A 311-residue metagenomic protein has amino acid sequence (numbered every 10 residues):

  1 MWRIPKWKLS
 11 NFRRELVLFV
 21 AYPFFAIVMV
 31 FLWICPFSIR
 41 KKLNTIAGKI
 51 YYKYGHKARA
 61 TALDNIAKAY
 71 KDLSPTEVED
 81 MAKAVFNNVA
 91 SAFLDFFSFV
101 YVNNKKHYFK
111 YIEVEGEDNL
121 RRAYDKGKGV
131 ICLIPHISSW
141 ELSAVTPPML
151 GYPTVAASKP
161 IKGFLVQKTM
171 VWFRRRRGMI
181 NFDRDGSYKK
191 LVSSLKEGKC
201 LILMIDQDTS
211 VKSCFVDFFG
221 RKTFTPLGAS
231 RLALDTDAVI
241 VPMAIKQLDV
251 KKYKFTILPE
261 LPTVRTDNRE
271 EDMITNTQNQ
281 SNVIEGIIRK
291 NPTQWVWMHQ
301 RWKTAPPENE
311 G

Functional and structural regions predicted by a protein language model:
W2-I131, M170: Membrane-anchoring hydrophobic helices of lipid-metabolizing enzymes
P23, A58, I112, D183 (+1 more regions): Soluble or luminal CAZymes and related metallo-dependent hydrolases
I27, T61, D118, L142 (+4 more regions): Short Gly/charged-rich anion-binding patches and loops
L32-C35, S139-A144, S193-M204: Short, composition-biased local secondary-structure segments
T76, K83, R122-Y124, M149-Y152 (+1 more regions): Non-catalytic C-terminal accessory region of glycerolipid acyltransferases and related lyso-lipid remodeling enzymes
S91-D95, K126-D185, D208-C214, G228: Catalytic core of membrane glycerolipid acyltransferases/transacylases, capturing the structured, soluble-facing
H107-I112, K159, R176-F182, F219-G220 (+1 more regions): Short, flexible loop segments at the rims of nucleotide/cofactor-binding pockets, characterized by
